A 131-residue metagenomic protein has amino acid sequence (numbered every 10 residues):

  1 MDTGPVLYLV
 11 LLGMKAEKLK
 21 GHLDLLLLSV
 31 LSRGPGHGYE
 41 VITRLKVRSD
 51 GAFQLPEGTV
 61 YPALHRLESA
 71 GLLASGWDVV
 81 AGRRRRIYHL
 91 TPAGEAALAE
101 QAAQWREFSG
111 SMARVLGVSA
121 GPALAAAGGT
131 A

Functional and structural regions predicted by a protein language model:
T3-L11, A99-A131: Amphipathic alpha-helical dimerization/coiled-coil segments that flank or bridge DNA-binding/regulatory modules
K15-T59: N-terminal helix-turn-helix DNA-binding core of bacterial DNA-binding proteins
S29, T43, P62, A99 (+1 more regions): A cross-family signal for key residues in well-ordered alpha-helices that form functional helical elements
R33, D78-V80: Short polar/acidic secondary-structure junctions
V60-L67: Basic amphipathic alpha-helical segments that dock to polyanions
G71: Glycine-centered, phosphate/nucleic-acid-interacting loop/turn motifs that mediate DNA/RNA or nucleotide
S75: Short beta-strand "wing" residues that participate in macromolecule-binding interfaces
V80-A102: Basic, amphipathic "hinge/linker" alpha-helix immediately C-terminal to the N-terminal HTH DNA-binding motif
